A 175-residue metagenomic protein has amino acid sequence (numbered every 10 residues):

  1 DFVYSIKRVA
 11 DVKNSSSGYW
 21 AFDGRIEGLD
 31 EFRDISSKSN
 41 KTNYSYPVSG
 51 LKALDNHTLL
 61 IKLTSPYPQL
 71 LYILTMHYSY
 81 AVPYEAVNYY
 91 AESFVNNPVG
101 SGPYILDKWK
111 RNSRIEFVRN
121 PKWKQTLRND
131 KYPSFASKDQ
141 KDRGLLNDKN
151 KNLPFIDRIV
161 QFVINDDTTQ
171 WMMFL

Functional and structural regions predicted by a protein language model:
D1-A21, L54, L60, Q161 (+1 more regions): Aromatic- and charge-enriched surface segment that lines or borders ligand/interaction sites
G18, G24, D30-F32: Flexible coil/turn and secondary-structure edge motifs
D30-K52, N56-H57, K62-F162, D166-T169: Gly/Pro-rich hinge or "lid" segments in bacterial periplasmic/extracellular proteins
